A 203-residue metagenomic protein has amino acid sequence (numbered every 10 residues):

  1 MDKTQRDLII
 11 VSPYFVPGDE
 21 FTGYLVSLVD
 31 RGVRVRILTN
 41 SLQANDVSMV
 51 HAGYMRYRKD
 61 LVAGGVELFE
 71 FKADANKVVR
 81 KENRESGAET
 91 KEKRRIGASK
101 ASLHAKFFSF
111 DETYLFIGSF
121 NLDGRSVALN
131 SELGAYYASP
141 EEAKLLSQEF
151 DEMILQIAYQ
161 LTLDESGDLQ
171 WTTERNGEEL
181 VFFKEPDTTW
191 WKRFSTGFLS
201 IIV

Functional and structural regions predicted by a protein language model:
M1-D7: Secondary-structure "cap/kink" motif recognition
L8-S12: Short catalytic-loop micro-motif centered on adjacent basic/acidic residues
F15-V203: PLD/PLD-like phosphodiesterase catalytic module centered on the HKD motif
